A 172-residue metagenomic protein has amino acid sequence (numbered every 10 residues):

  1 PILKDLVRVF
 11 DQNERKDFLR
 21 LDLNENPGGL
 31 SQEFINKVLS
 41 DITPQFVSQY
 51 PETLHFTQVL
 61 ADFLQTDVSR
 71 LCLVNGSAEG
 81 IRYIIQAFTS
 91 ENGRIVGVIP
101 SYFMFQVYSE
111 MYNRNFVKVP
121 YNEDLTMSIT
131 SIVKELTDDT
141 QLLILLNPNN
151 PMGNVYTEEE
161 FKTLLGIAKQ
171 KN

Functional and structural regions predicted by a protein language model:
P1-G76, Y83: N-terminal small-domain helix-loop-helix segment of the aminotransferase-like
F46-K171: Conserved core of the PLP fold type I
